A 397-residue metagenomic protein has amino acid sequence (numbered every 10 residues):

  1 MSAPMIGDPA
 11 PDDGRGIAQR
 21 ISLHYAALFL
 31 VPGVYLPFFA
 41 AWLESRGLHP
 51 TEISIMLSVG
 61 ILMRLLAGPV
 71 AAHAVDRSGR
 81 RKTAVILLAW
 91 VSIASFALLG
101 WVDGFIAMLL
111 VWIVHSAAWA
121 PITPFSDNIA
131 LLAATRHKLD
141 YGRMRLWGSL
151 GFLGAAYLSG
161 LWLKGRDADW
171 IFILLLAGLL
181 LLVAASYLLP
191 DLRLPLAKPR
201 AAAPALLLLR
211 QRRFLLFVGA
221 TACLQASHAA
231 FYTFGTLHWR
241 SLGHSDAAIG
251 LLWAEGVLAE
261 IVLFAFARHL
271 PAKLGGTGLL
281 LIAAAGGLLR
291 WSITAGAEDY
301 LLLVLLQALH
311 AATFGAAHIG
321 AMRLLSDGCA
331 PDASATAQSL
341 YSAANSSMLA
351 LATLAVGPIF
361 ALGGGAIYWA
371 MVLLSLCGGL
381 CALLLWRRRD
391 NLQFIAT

Functional and structural regions predicted by a protein language model:
M5-R15, L189-T221: Juxtamembrane intracellular "pre-TM" segments in multi-pass secondary transporters
D12-I61, F214-T221, Q225-L252: Helix-loop boundary and gating motifs at the non-cytosolic
A26, S95, F105-T123, A222 (+1 more regions): Hydrophobic core of transmembrane alpha-helices in multi-pass small-molecule transporters, especially MFS/SLC-type
L66-R80, L163, V262-G275, F360: Helix-to-loop junctions at the C-terminal end of transmembrane segments in multipass secondary transporters
T83-A97, G278-I293: Structural signature of the two symmetry-related core transmembrane helices
W112-W147: Cytoplasmic helix-loop-helix junction between adjacent transmembrane helices in 12-TM secondary transporters
W170-Y187, I367-L385: Symmetry-related core transmembrane helices of the 12-TM Major Facilitator Superfamily/SLC fold
A335-G363: A late C-terminal transmembrane helix in Major Facilitator Superfamily
